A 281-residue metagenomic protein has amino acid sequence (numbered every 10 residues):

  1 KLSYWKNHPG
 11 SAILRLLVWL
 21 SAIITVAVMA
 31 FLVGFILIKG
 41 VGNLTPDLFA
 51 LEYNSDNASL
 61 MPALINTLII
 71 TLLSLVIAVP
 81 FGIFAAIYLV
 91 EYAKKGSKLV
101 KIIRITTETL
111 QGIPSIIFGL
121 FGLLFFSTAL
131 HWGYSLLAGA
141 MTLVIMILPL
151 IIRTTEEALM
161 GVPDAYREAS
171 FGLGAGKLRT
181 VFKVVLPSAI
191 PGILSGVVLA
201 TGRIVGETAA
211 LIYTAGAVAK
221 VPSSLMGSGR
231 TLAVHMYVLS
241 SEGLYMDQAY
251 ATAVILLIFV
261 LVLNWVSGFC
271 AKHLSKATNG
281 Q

Functional and structural regions predicted by a protein language model:
L2-L20, I36-S74, G96, V238-D247: Periplasmic/extracellular loop-to-transmembrane helix junction in inner-membrane transport proteins
A27-A30, G34, P80-I87, I117-L120 (+6 more regions): Membrane-embedded alpha-helices of multi-pass transport/permease systems
D56, L211-L257: Interhelical loop and adjacent transmembrane-helix boundary motif in polytopic membrane transport permeases
S74-T107, L120, T128, S267-K276: Transmembrane-helix boundary motif in ABC transporter permease subunits
L75, K177-T214: Transmembrane alpha-helices
L89, M160, V198, V238-Q281: C-terminal transmembrane helix and the adjacent membrane-cytosol boundary/short C-terminal tail of inner/organellar
E108-M146: Generic hydrophobic transmembrane alpha-helix motif, especially the helices
P114, L173-G174, P187: Glycine/proline-centered hinge or cleavage motifs at structural transition points of membrane proteins
